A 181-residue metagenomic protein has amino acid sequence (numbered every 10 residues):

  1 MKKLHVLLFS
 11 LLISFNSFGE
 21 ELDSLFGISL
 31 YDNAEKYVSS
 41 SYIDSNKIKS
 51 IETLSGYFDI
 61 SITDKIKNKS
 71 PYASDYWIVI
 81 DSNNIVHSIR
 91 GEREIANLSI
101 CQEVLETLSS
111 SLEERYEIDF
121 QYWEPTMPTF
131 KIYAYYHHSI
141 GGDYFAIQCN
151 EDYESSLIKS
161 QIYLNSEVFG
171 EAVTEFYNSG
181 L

Functional and structural regions predicted by a protein language model:
M1-L4: Positively charged n-region of N-terminal signal peptides that target proteins for export
V6-L8: Sec-dependent N-terminal signal peptides
S14-N16: N-terminal signal peptide c-region/cleavage motif recognized by signal peptidases
E20-D59, R90-L181: Non-cytosolic coordination micro-motifs
S61-T107: Mid-chain, structured segments of secreted extracytoplasmic proteins
